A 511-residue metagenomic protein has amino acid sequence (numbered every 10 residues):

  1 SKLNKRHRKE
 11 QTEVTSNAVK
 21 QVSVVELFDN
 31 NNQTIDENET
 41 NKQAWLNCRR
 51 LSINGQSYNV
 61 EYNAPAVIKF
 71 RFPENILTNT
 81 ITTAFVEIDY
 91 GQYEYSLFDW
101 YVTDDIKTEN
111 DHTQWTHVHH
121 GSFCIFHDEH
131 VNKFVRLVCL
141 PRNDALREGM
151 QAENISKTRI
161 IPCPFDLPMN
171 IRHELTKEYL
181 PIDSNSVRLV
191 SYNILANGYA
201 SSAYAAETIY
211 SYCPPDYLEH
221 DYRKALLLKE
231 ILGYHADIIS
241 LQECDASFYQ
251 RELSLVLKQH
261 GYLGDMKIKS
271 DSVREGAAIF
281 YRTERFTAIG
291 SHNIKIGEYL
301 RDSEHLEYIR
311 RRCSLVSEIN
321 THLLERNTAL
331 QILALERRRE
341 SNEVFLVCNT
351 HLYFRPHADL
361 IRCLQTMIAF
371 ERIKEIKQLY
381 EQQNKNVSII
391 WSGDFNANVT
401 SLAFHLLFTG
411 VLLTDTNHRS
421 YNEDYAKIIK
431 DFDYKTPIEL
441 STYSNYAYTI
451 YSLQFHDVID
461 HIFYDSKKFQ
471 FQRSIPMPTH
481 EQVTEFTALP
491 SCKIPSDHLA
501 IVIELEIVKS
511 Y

Functional and structural regions predicted by a protein language model:
S1-N185: Ser/Thr/Pro/Gly-rich low-complexity disordered regions
V67-F72, T83-I88, N110-D111, G121-F126 (+12 more regions): Eukaryotic intrinsically disordered and solvent-exposed regulatory patches
I160-Q259, K269-G276, H305, T366-M367 (+3 more regions): N-terminal, active-site-proximal structural segment of metallo-dependent hydrolase catalytic domains
L167-S186, I238-Y353, I462, P476: Structured beta-strand-rich core segments of catalytic domains in phosphoester-bond hydrolases
V187, A225, H235-D237, A246-L253 (+8 more regions): Long, hydrophobic alpha-helical transmembrane bundles and adjoining juxtamembrane helices/loops of multi-pass integral
Y192, Q242, T350, G393-D394: Active-site flanking residues adjacent to catalytic metal/cofactor-binding acidic residues
L195, D245, Y353, F395-N398: Catalytic metal-binding/acid-base residues of hydrolase active sites
S247, E325, A334-L335, L364-M367 (+2 more regions): Metal-dependent phosphoester-hydrolase catalytic domains
